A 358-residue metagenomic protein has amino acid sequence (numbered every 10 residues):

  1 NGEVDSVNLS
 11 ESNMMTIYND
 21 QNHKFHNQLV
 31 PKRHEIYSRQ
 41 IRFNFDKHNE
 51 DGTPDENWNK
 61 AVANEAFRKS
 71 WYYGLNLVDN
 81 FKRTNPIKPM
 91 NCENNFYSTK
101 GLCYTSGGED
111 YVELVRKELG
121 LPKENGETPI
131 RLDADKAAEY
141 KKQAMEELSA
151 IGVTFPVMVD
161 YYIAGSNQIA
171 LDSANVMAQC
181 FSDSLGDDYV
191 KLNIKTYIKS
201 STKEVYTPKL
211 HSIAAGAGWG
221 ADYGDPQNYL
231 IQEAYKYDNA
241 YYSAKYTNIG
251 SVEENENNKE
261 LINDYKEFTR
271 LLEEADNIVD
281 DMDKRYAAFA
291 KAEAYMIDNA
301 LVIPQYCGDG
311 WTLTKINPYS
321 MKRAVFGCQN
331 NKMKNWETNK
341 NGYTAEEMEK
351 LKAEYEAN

Functional and structural regions predicted by a protein language model:
G2-D5, H23-N27, A66-K69, N76-V78 (+4 more regions): Loop/turn elements at helix/coil->beta-strand transitions in domains of secreted/extracellular proteins
V4, L9, H23-K24, C180-K245: Periplasmic binding protein-like
D5-L9, R39-N44, S70-G74, F81-K82 (+3 more regions): Structural recognition of the beta-strand scaffold that forms the well-ordered cores of secreted hydrolase catalytic
S6, S12-M15, I36-S38, K47-N49 (+6 more regions): Solvent-exposed loop/turn segments at secondary-structure junctions within structured extracellular/periplasmic domains
S12-L29, D172-Q179, N228: Alpha-helical segments with a strong preference for the paired helices of cellulosomal dockerin domains
N19-E35, I41-V62, C103-D135, S149-G152 (+3 more regions): Short, solvent-exposed loop/beta-turn-alpha elements that line the ligand-binding surface or hinge of extracytoplasmic
A61-S184, D264, K291, T344-N358: Append "and occasionally in soluble cytosolic enzymes with long acidic Gly/Pro-rich linkers
F81-K82, Y140-G165, Y265-I316: Bilobed periplasmic-binding protein-like "clamshell/Venus-flytrap" ligand-binding domains
